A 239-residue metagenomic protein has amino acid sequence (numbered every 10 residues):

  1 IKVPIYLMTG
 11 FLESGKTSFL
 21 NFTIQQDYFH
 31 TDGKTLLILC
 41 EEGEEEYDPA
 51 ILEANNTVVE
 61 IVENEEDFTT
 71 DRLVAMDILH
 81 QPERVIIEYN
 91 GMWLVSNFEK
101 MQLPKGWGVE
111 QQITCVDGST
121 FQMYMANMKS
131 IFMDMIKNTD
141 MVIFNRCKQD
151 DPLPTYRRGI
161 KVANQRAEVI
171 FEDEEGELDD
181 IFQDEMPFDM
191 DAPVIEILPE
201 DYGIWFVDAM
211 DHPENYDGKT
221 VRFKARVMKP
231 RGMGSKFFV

Functional and structural regions predicted by a protein language model:
I1-Q111, C115-Q122: Nucleotide-state-sensitive switch-loop elements of NTP-binding domains
R84-F171: Phosphate/Mg2+-binding loops and adjacent switch elements in nucleotide/diphosphate-handling enzyme cores
N138-V239: OB-fold and OB-like single-stranded nucleic-acid-recognition modules and their adjacent interaction interfaces
